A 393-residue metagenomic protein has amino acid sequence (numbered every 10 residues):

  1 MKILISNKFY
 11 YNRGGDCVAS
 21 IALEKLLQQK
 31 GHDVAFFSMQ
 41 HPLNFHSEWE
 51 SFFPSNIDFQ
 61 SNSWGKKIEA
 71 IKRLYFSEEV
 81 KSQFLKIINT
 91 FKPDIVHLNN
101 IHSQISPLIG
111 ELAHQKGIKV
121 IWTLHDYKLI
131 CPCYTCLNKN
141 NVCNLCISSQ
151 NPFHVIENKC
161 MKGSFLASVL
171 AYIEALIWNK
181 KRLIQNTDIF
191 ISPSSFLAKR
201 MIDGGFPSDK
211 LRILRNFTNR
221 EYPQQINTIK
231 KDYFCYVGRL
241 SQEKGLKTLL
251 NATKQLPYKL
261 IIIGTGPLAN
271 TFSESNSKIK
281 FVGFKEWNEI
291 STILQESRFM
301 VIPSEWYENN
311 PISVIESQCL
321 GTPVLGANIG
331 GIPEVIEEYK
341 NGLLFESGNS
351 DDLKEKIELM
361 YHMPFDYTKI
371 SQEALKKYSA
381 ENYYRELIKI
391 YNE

Functional and structural regions predicted by a protein language model:
M1-L43, F91, K116-K119, N251-K254: N-terminal subdomain of nucleotide-sugar transferases
L129, S148-P223: Donor nucleotide-sugar binding/catalytic pocket of nucleotide-sugar-dependent glycosyltransferases
I191, N216-T218, N227-K244, L250-P257: Conserved donor-binding/catalytic core segment of Leloir-type glycosyltransferases
N270-T292: Nucleotide-activated donor-binding/catalytic signature segment of Leloir-type glycosyltransferases, i.e., the conserved
G283, E338-Y339, L343-S350, I357-P364: Conserved acidic donor-binding segment of nucleotide-sugar-dependent glycosyltransferases
Q295-N309, T322: Acidic donor-binding loop of glycosyltransferase active sites
V314-I315, I329-Y339, L343-L344: Short acidic/histidine- and often glycine-rich active-site loop of Leloir-type glycosyltransferases that engages
L359, F365-A380, K389: A short, well-ordered alpha-helix in the C-terminal region of glycosyltransferases
